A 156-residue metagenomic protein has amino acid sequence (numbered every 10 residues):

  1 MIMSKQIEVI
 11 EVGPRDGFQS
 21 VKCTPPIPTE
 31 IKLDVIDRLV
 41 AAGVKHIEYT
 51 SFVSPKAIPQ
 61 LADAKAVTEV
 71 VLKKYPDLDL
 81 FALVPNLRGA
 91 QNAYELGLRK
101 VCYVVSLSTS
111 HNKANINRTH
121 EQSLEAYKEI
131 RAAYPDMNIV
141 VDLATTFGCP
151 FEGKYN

Functional and structural regions predicted by a protein language model:
I2-Y49, I58-K74: Conserved N-terminal beta1-alpha1 strand-loop-helix module at the mouth
S4-E8, G43-K45, Y75-L80, G97-R99 (+1 more regions): Short, well-ordered coil/turn segments that N-cap beta-strands
I10-V12, R99-S108, I139-A144: Non-cysteine beta-strand/loop elements that form the S-adenosyl-L-methionine
E11-L33, L78-L87, N112-R118, T145-N156: Active-site mouth loops of central-metabolism enzymes
G17, L39, A93, V101 (+1 more regions): Conserved, mostly hydrophobic/aromatic
K45-V70, V105-R118, T145-F151: Glycine-rich, proline-tolerant flexible connector loops at the mouths of alpha/beta enzymes
A57-A82, E121-V140: Alpha-helix-loop-beta-strand connector modules within alpha/beta enzyme cores
P85-G97: Catalytic cores of alpha/beta
